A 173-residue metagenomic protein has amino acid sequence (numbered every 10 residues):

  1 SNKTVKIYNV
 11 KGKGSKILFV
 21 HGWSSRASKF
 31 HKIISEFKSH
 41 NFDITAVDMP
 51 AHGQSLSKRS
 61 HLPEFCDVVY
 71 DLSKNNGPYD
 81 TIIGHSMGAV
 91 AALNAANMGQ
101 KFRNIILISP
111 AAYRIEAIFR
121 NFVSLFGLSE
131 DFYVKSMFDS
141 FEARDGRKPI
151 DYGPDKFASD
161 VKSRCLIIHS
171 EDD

Functional and structural regions predicted by a protein language model:
N2-V10: A short loop-to-beta-strand scaffold at the N-terminal edge of the catalytic core in hydrolase folds
G14, G22-S25: Active-site glycine-rich loops that stabilize anionic/oxyanionic intermediates across multiple enzyme folds
V20-G22, H169-S170: The conserved beta1-alpha1 loop
A27, I34-L56: Conserved alpha/beta-hydrolase
S57-D80: Alpha/beta-hydrolase active-site loop
I83-A92: Gly/Ala-rich beta-loop-alpha elbow adjacent to hydrolase catalytic centers
M98-R147: Hydrolase active-site cap/lid region
A158-K162, I167-D173: Short beta-strand/loop motif that positions the catalytic acidic residue of the alpha/beta-hydrolase fold
